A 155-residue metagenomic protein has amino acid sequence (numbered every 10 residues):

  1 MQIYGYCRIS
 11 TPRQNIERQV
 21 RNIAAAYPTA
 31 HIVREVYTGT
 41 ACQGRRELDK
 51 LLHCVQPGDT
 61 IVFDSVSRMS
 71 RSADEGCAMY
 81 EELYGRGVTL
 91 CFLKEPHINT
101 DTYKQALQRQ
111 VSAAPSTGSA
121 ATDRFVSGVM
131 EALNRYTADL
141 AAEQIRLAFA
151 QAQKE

Functional and structural regions predicted by a protein language model:
M1-Y4: Extreme N-terminal starter segment of soluble prokaryotic enzymes
R8-N15, E35-D49, D64-C77, P96-T102: Acidic, metal-coordinating catalytic cores used for nucleic-acid/nucleotide bond scission and strand-transfer chemistry
S10, Y84-E155: Phosphate/pyrophosphate-binding and catalytic-coupling "lid/hinge/switch" segments at subdomain interfaces
R13-V20, R45-L48, F63, A73-C77 (+5 more regions): Amphipathic alpha-helical transducer elements in NTP-driven molecular machines
I23-Y37: Short beta-strand elements in bilobed, periplasmic/extracellular small-molecule ligand-binding domains
D49-V55: Short, well-structured alpha-helical segments in soluble
